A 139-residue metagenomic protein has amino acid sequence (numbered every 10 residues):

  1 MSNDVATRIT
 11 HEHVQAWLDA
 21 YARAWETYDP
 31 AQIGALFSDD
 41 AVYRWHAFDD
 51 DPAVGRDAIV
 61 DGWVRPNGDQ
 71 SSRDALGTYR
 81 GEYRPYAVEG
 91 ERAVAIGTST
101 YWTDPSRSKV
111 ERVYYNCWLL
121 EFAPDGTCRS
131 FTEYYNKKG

Functional and structural regions predicted by a protein language model:
M1-D39: Short, low-complexity N-terminal intrinsically disordered segments enriched in polar/charged residues
A16, G77-Y79, R112-Y114: Short solvent-exposed loop/turn micro-motifs enriched in small/polar/acidic residues
P30-A93: A solvent-exposed, acidic/Ser-Thr-rich amphipathic alpha-helical stretch
F37, G97-S99, E133-Y134: Short, well-ordered beta-to-alpha junction loops that form the rim of enzyme active sites and present histidine/acidic
V42, I96-T103: Generic short beta-strand segments
W45, T103-P105, A123: Acidic surface patches and DE-rich sequence motifs
Y101-R112: Short, cysteine-centered beta-strand-loop-beta hairpins and adjacent loop/turn segments enriched in charged/polar
V113-G139: Short beta-strand edge/turn micro-motifs at domain boundaries
